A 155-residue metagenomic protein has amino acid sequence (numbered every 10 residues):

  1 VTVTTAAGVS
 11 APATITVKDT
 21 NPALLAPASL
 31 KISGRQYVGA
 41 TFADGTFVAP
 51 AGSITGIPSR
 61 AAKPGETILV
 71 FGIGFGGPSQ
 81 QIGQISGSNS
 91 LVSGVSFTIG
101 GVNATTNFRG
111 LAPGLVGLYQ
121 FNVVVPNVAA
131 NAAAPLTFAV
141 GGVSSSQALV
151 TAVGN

Functional and structural regions predicted by a protein language model:
V1-N155: A sequence-level detector for low-complexity, Ser/Thr- and acidic-rich stretches
